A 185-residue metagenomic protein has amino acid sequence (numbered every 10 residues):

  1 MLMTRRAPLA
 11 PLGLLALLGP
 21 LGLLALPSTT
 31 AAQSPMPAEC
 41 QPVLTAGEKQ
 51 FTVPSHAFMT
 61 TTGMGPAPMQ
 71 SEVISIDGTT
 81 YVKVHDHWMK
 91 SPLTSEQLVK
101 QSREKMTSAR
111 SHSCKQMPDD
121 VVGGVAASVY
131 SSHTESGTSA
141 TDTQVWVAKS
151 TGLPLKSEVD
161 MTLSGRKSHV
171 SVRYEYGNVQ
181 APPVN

Functional and structural regions predicted by a protein language model:
L2-G63, Q180-N185: N-terminal leader/targeting segments and the immediate start of mature chains
Q33-C40, L44, E48-K49, V84-T141: Flexible, processing/modification-adjacent segments and terminal tails in exported/periplasmic/extracellular proteins
A57, P68-Q70, Q116, T141-T143: Residue-level marker for the onset of beta-strands and adjacent loop->beta junctions in well-ordered domains
F58-M106, H169: An acidic-aromatic
S75, V121, A148-K149: Short, acidic, Ser/Thr-enriched surface-loop or helix-capping motifs
A126-N185: Gly/Pro-enriched, hydrophobic low-complexity segments that function as extracytoplasmic propeptides/linkers
